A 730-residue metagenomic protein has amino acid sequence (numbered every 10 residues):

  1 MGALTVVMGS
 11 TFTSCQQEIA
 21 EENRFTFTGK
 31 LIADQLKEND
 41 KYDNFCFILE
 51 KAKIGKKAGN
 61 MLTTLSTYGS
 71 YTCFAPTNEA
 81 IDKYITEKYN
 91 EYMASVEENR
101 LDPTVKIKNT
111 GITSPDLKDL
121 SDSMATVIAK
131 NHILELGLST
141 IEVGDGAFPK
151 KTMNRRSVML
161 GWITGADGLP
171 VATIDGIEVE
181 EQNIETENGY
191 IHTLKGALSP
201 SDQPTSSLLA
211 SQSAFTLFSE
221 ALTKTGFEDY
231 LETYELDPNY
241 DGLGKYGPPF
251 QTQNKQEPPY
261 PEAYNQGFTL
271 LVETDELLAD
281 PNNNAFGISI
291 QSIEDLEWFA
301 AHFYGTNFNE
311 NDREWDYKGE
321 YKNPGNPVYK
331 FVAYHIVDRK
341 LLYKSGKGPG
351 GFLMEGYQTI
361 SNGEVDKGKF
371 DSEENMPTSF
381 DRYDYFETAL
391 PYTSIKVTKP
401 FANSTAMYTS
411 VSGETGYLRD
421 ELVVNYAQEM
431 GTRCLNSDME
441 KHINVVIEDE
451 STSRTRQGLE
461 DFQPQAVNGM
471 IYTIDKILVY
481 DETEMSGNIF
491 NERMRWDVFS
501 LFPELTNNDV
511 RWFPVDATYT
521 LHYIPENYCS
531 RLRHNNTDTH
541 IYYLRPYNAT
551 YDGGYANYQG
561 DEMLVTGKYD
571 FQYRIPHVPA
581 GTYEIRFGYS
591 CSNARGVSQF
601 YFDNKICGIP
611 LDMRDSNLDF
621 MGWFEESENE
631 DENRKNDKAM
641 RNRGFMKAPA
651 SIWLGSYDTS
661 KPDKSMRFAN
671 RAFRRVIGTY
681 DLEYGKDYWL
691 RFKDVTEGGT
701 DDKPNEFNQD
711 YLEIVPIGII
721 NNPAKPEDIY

Functional and structural regions predicted by a protein language model:
G9-Y730: Mature, structured domains of secreted/extracytosolic soluble proteins
